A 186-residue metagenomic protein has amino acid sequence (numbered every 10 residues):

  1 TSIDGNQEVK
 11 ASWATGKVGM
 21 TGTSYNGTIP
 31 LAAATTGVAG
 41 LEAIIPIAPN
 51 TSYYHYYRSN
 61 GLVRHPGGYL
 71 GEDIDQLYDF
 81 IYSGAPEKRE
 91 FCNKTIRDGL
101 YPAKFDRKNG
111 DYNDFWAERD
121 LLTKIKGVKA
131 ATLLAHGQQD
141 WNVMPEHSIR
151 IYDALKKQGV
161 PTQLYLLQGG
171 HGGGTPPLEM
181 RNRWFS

Functional and structural regions predicted by a protein language model:
S2-W13, T21-T23, P30-G127: Accessory cap/linker subdomain of secreted extracellular hydrolases
S24, Q138, Q168: Residue-level signal for short, function-critical loop segments
T35-V38, Y152-K157: Short, surface-exposed basic-aromatic patches at helix termini and helix-loop junctions that form
V128, L134-H136, D140: Short beta-strand/loop motif that positions the catalytic acidic residue of the alpha/beta-hydrolase fold
Q139-W141, H171-G172: Short strand->helix junction
W141-H147: Conserved alpha/beta-hydrolase "acid-adjacent" motif
K157-S186: C-terminal catalytic histidine-bearing segment of alpha/beta-hydrolase fold enzymes
